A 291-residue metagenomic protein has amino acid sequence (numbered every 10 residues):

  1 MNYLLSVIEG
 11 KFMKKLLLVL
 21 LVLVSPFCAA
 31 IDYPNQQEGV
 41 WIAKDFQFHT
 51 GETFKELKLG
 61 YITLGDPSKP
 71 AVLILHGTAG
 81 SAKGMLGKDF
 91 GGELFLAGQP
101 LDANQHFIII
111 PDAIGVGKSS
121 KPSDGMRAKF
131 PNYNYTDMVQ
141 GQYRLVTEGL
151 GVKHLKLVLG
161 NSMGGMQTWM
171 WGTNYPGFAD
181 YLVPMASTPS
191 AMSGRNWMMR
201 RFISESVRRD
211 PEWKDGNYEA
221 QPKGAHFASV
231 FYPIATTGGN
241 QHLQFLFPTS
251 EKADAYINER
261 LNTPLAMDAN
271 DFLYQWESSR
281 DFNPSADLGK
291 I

Functional and structural regions predicted by a protein language model:
N2, G10-L16: Positively charged n-region of N-terminal signal peptides that target proteins for export
V24-P26: N-terminal signal peptide c-region/cleavage motif recognized by signal peptidases
A30-I74, T78, A82-K88: Catalytic-loop region of hydrolases
I62-D124: N-terminal cap/lid subdomain of alpha/beta-hydrolase-fold enzymes
T136-K156: Conserved acidic catalytic loop of the alpha/beta-hydrolase fold
K156-S193: Conserved hydrolase catalytic core segment
F178-A179, V183-N262: Alpha/beta-hydrolase-fold enzymes
T263-I291: Conserved serine/cysteine hydrolase catalytic core
